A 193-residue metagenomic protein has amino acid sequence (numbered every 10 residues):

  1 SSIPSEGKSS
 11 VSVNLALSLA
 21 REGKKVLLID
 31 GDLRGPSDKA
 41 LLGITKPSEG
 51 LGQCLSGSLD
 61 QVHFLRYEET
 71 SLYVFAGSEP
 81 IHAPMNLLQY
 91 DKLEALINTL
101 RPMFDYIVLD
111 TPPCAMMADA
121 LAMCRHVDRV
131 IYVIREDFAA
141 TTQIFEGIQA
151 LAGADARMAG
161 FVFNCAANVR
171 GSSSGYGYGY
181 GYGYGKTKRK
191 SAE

Functional and structural regions predicted by a protein language model:
S1-E193: P-loop NTP-binding module
